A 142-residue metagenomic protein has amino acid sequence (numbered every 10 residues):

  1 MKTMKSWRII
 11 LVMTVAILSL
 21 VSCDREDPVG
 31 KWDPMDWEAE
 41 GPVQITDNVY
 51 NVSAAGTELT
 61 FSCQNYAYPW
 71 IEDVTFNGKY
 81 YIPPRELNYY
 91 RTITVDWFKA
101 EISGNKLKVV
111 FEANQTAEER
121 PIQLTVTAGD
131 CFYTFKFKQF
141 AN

Functional and structural regions predicted by a protein language model:
M1-S22: Sec-dependent bacterial lipoprotein signal peptides
I17-I45: Bacterial Sec-dependent N-terminal signal peptides
P28, A128-T134: Short, exposed coil/turn segments at beta-strand boundaries within extracellular/luminal domains
E40-L59, F98: Short beta-strand segments of immunoglobulin-like
G56-K108: Surface-exposed binding patches on compact interaction domains or structured appendages
K106-E119: Short, solvent-exposed, Trp/other aromatic-anchored flexible loops in extracytoplasmic proteins
A117-D130: A short beta-strand micro-motif common to beta-rich folds, especially ectodomain repeats
K136-N142: Short beta-strand edge segments in extracellular beta-sheet folds
